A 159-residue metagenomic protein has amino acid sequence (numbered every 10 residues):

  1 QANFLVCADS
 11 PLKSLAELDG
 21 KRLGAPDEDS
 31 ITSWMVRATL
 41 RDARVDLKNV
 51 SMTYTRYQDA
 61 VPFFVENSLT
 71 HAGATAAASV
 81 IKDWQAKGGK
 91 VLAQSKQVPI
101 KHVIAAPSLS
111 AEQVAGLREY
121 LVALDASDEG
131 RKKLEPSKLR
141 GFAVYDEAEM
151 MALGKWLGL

Functional and structural regions predicted by a protein language model:
Q1-L5, P26-V36: Extracytoplasmic ligand-binding site segments that recognize negatively charged/polar headgroups
Q1-V6, Q85-D125, E135-W156: Periplasmic-binding protein-like
V6-L23: Flexible hinge/capping segments at coil-to-helix
C7-S10, E28, A77-S79, K96-Q97 (+1 more regions): Solvent-exposed coil/turn segments that connect beta secondary-structure elements in extracytoplasmic/periplasmic
S14, Y57-V61, S79: Short acidic active-site motifs
R37-A38, D42, F63-V91: A ligand-binding cleft/hinge motif common to bilobed small-molecule-binding domains
K48-F63, Q97-P99: Short helix-initiation/N-cap motifs at beta->coil->alpha
